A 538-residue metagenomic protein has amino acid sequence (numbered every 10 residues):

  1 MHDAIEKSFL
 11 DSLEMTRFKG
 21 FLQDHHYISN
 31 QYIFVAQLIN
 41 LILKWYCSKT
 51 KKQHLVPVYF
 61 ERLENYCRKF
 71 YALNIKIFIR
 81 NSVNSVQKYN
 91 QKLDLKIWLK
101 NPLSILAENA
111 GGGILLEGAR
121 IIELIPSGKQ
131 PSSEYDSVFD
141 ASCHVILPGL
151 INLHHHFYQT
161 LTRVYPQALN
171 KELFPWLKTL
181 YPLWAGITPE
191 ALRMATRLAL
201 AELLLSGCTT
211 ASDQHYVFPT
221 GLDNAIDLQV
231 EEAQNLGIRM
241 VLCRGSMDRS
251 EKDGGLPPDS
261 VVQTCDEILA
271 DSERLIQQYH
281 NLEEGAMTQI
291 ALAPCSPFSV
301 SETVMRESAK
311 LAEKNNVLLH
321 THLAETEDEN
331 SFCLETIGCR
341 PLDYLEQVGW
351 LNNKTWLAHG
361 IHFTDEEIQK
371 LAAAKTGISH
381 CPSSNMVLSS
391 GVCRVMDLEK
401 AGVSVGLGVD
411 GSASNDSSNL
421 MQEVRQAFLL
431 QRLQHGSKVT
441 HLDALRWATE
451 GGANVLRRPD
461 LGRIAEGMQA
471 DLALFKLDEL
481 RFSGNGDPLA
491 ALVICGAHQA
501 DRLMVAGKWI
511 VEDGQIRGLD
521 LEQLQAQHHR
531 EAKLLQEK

Functional and structural regions predicted by a protein language model:
K7, E14-M15, L22, I39 (+2 more regions): A cross-taxon signal for low-complexity, glycine/charged-rich
I33, N40, L73-R80, V86-S132 (+1 more regions): N-terminal metal-binding scaffold of metallo-dependent hydrolase/deaminase domains
K92-K100, P131-P175, T179, R197 (+2 more regions): Replace "His-x-His-based motif
L161-L192, G221, R249-C265, E327-K354 (+3 more regions): Active-site gating loops and adjacent loop-to-helix segments of metal-dependent hydrolytic enzymes
R163-Q214, P219-R239, L269-G285, H529-E537: Alpha-helical scaffold segments that flank or form the walls of functional sites
G221-G360: Metal-coordinating catalytic core of metallo-dependent amide/deamination hydrolases
Q347-K354, M396-E479, I494-A497: His/Asp/Glu-enriched, well-ordered alpha-helical/loop segment that forms or immediately abuts the divalent-metal
Q469-Q525: C-terminal cap of metal-dependent C-N hydrolases
